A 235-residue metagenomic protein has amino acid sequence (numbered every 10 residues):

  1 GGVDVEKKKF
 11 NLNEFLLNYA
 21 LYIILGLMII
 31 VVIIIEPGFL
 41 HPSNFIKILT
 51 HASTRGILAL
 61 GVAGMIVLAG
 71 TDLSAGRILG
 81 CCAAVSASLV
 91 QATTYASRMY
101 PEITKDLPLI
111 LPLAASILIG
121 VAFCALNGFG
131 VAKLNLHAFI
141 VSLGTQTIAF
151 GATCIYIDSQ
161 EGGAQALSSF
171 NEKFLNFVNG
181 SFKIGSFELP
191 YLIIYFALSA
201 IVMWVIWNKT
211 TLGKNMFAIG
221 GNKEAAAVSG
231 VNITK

Functional and structural regions predicted by a protein language model:
G1-A20, V31, L40: Transmembrane alpha-helical segments of polytopic membrane transport and secretion proteins
N11-N18, S43-H51, Y100-L113, V178-L192: Interfacial loop-to-helix junctions that mark the boundaries of transmembrane helices in multi-pass membrane
N18-G26, I48, G56, R77-C81 (+3 more regions): Hydrophobic alpha-helical transmembrane segments
L21-I34, V62-A63, A87, I117-G120 (+2 more regions): Hydrophobic core segments of alpha-helical transmembrane domains in multi-pass membrane transport and ion-translocation
L27, V31-T94, F129-L136: Single transmembrane alpha-helix segments in multi-pass membrane proteins
T94-Q146: Alpha-helical transmembrane segments within multi-pass membrane transporters and channels
L134, F139-T210: Transmembrane helix-bundle core of multi-pass membrane transporters and related energy-transducing complexes
I201-K235: Membrane-helix/interface signature in polytopic inner-membrane proteins
